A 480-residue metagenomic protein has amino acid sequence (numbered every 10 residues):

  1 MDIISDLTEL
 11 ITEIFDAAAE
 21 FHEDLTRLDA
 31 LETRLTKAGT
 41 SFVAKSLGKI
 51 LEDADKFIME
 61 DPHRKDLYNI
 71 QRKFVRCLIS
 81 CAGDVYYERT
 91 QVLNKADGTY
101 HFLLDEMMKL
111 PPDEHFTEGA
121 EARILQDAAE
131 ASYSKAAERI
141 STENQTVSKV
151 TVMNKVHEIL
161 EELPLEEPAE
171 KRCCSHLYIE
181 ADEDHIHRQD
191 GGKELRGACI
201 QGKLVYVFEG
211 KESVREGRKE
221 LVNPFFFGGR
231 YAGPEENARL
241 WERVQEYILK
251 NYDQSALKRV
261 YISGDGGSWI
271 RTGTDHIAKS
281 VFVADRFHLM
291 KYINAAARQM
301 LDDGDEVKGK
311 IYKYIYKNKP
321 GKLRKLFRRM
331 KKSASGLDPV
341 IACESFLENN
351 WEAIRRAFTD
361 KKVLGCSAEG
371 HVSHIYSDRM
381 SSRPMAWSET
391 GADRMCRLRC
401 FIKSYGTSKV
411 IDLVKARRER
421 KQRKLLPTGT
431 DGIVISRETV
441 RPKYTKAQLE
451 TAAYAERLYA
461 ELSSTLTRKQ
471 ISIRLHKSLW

Functional and structural regions predicted by a protein language model:
M1-G48, V92-W480: Catalytic center-proximal scaffold of phosphoryl-transfer enzymes
V43-H115: Basic, low-complexity segments
